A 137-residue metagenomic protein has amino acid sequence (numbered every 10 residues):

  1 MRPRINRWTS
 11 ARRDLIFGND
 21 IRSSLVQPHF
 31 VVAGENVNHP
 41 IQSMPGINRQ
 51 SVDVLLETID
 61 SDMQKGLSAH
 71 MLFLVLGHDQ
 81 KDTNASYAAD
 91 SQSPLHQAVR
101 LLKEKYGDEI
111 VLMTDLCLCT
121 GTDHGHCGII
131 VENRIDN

Functional and structural regions predicted by a protein language model:
M1-N19: N-terminal amphipathic/basic leader segments beginning at the initiator methionine
N19-I47, M113-N137: N-terminal small/glycine-rich loop or linker at the start of catalytic domains across soluble metabolic enzymes
R22-L25, K65-A69, Y106-I110: Short, well-ordered coil/turn segments that N-cap beta-strands
Q27-H29, H70-L72, L102: Generic structural hydrophobic/aromatic packing signal, biased to beta-strands
N38-Q50, K65-P94, G121: Glycine-rich, proline-tolerant flexible connector loops at the mouths of alpha/beta enzymes
R49-L56, A89-H96, R100, N137: Non-membrane alpha-helical structural segments and their capping/turn regions in soluble enzymes
D60-Q64: Non-catalytic positions within long, well-ordered alpha-helices that form the structural scaffold/packing of enzyme
K81-L116: Alpha-helix-loop-beta-strand connector modules within alpha/beta enzyme cores
